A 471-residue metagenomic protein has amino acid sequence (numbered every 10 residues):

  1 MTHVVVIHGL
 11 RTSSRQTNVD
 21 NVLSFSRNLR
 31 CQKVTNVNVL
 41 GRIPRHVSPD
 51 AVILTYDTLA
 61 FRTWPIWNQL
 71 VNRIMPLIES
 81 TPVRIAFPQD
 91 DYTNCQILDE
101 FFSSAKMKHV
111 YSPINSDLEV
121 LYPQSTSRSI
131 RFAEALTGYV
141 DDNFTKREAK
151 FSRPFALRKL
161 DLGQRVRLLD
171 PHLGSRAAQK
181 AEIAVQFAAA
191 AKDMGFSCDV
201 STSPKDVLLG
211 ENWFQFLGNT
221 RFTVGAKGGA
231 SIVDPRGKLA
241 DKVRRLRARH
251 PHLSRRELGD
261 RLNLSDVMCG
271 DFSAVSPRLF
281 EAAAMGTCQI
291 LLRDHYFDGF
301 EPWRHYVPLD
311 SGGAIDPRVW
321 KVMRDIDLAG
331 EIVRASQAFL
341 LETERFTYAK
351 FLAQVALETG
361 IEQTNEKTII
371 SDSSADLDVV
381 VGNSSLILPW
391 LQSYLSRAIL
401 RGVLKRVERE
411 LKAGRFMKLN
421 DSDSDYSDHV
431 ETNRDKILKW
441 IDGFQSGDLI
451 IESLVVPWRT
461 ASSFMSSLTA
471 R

Functional and structural regions predicted by a protein language model:
H3-R128, N143-E148, I451: Extended catalytic core of nucleotide-activated donor transferases of GT-like folds
I7-G9, P49-A60, L162-L169, A226-G229 (+1 more regions): Short loop/turn segments at strand-loop or loop-helix junctions that form parts of catalytic or ligand-binding pockets
H8-R11, Q16-L29, K33, A86 (+1 more regions): Catalytic binding pocket for nucleotide-activated donors in carbohydrate/polymer assembly enzymes
S14-N18, I130-C269, S276: Conserved catalytic-core segment of nucleotide-activated headgroup transferases in glycan assembly
N28-L29, P76-V83, A189-C198, M285-G286: A structural motif corresponding to the C-terminal end of an alpha-helix and its immediate exit/capping segment
V34-L40, P88-D91, S197-L209, D294: Acidic carboxylate-rich catalytic motifs and surrounding loops in phosphoryl-/glycosyl-chemistry enzymes
V37, V71, C95-Q96, V207-G210 (+2 more regions): Structural motif corresponding to alpha-helix initiation and N-cap regions
K150, D316-L454, W458, L468: C-terminal amphipathic helix plus adjacent low-complexity, charged tail appended to glycosyltransferase catalytic
